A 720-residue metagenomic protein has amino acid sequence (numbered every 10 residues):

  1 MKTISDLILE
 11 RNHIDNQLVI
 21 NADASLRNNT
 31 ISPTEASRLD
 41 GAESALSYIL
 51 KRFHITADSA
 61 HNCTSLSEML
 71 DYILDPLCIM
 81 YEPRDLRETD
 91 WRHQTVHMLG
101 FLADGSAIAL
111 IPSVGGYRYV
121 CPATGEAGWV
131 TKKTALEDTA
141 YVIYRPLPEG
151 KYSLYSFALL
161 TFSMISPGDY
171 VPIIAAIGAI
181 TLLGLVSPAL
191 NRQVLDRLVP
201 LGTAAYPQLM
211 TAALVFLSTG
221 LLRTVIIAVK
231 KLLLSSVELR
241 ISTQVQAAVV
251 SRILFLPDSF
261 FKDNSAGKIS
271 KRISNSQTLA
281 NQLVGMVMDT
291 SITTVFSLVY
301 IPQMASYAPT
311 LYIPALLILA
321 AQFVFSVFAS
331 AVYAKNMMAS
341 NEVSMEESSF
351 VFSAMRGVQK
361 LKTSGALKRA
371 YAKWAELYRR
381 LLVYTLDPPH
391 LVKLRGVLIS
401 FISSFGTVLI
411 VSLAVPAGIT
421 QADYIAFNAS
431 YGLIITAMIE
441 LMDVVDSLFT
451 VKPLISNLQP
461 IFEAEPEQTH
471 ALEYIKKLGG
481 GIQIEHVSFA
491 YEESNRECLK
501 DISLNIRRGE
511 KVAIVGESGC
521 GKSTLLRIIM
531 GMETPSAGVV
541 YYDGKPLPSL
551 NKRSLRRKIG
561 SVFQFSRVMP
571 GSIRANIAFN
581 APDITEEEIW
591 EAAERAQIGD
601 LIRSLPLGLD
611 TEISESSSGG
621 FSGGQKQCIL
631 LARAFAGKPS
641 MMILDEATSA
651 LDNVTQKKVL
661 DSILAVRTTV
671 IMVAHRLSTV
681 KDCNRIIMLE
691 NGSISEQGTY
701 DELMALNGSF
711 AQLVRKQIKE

Functional and structural regions predicted by a protein language model:
M1-S187, P200-A212, K230, L234 (+8 more regions): Membrane-integrated ABC transporters
P167-S187, V199-S242, K262, I313-F325 (+2 more regions): Transmembrane-helix motif of ABC transporter permease domains
S187-Q193, V287-S330, L386-L433, M438: A hydrophobic transmembrane-helix motif
A247, S251-K268, A339-D387, I455 (+1 more regions): Loop segments that connect adjacent transmembrane helices in multi-pass transporters
L254-V299, R356, G619: Juxtamembrane loop-to-helix connectors within ABC transporter transmembrane domains
V343, E347, Q359-A366, H390 (+2 more regions): Cytosolic ends of transmembrane helices, especially the final helix of ABC transmembrane type-1 domains
T524, R557-S561, F565, I573-N576 (+2 more regions): ABC-family ATPase nucleotide-binding domain "signature/switch" substructure
M530: Helix-to-loop junction immediately C-terminal to a conserved catalytic motif
